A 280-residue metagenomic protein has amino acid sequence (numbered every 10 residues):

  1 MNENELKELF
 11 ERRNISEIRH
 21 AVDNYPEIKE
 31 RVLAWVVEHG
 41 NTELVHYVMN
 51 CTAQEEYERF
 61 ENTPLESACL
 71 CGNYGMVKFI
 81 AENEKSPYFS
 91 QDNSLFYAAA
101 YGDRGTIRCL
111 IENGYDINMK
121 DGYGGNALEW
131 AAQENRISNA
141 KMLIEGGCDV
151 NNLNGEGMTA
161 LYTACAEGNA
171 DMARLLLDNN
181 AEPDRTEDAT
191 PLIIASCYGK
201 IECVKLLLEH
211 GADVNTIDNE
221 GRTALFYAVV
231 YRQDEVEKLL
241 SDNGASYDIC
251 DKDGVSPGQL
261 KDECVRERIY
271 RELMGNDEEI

Functional and structural regions predicted by a protein language model:
M1-E8, N179, H210, D242-I280: Ankyrin-repeat-protein effector appendages
M1-N50, E66, L70, K78 (+2 more regions): Intrinsically disordered, low-complexity regulatory segments in ankyrin-centric signaling systems
N4, E27-W35, E58-P64, F89-L95 (+5 more regions): Ankyrin-repeat boundary/"N-cap" motif
E8-E11, W35-N41, S67-N73, Y97-D103 (+5 more regions): Ankyrin repeat A-helix N-terminal signature
E17, L44, G75-M76, G105-T106 (+5 more regions): Conserved ankyrin/ankyrin-like repeat signature
V22-P26, Y47-Q54, K78-S86, R108-D116 (+5 more regions): Ankyrin repeat domain, specifically the short helix-to-loop turn at the C-terminus of the second helix of each repeat
G155-M158, Y162-D171, D178, E182-C203: Eukaryotic tandem repeat interaction scaffolds
C197, I201-K205, E209-V255: Ankyrin-repeat and related helical/solenoid repeat scaffolds used for protein-protein interactions
